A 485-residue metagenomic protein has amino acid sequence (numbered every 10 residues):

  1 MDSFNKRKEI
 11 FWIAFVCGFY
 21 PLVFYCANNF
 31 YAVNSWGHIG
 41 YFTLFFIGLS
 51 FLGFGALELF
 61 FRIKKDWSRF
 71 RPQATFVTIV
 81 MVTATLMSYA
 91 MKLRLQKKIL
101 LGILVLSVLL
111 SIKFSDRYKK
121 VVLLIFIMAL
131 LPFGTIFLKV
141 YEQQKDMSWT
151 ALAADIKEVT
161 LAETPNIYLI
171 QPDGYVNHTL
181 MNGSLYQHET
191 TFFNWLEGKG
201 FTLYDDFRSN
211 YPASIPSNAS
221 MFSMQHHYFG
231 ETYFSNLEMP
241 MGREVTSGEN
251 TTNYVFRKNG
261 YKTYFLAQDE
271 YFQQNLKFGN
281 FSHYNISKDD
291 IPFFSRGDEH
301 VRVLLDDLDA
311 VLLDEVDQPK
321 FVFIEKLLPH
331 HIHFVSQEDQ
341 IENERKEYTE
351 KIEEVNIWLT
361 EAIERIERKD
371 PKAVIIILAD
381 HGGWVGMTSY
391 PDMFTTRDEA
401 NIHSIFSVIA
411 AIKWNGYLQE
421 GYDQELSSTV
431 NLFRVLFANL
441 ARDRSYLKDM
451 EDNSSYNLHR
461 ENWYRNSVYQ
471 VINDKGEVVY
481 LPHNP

Functional and structural regions predicted by a protein language model:
M1-Q144: Transmembrane and membrane-interface helices of multi-pass, inner-membrane envelope-modifying transferases
Y141-E158: Alpha-helical transmembrane signal-anchor/signal-peptide segments
L161-M181, L196-K199, M221, F256 (+4 more regions): Beta-strand elements within well-structured catalytic alpha/beta cores of enzymes that handle phosphate/sulfate esters
P165, V176-N259: His/Cys-centered metal/cofactor-coordination and adjacent catalytic loops
P172-N177, F201-T202, S209-P212, H226-Y228 (+5 more regions): Short, solvent-exposed loop/turn segments at secondary-structure junctions
L196-N210, I402-E420: A short, conserved beta-to-alpha structural element at the edge of catalytic cores that scaffolds binding
T232-E367, D398, F406-V408, I412 (+5 more regions): Catalytic-adjacent loop/helix segments of enzymes that bind and process anionic phosphate/sulfate esters
V355-F394: Metal-dependent active-site segment of extracytoplasmic phospho-/sulfohydrolases and closely related
